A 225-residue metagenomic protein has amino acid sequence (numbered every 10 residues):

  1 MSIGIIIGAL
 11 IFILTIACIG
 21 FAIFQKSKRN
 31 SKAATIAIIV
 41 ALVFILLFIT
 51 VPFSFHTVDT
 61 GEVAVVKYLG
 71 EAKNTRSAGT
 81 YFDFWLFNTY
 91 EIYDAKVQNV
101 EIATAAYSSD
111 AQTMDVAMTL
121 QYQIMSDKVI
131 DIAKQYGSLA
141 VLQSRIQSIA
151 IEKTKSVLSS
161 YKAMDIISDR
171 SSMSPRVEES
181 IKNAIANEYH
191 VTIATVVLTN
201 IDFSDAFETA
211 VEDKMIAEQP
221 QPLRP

Functional and structural regions predicted by a protein language model:
M1-Q25: Membrane-embedded alpha-helical segments of integral membrane proteins
F12-T15, L42-V43, V116: Hydrophobic alpha-helical transmembrane segments of multi-pass integral membrane proteins
F24-K32: Membrane-interfacial hairpin junctions
S31-F55: Internal/C-terminal transmembrane anchor helices
V51-S159: Hydrophobic membrane-anchoring helix/hairpin
D110, V116, Q121-Y122, L142-F207: Amphipathic, coiled-coil-like alpha-helical scaffolding segments used for oligomerization/assembly
D127-I132, S204-V211: Short acidic, Gly/Pro-enriched loop/turn segments at secondary-structure junctions
A206-P225: Long, charge-rich amphipathic alpha-helical coiled-coil "stalk/tentacle" segments that mediate oligomerization
